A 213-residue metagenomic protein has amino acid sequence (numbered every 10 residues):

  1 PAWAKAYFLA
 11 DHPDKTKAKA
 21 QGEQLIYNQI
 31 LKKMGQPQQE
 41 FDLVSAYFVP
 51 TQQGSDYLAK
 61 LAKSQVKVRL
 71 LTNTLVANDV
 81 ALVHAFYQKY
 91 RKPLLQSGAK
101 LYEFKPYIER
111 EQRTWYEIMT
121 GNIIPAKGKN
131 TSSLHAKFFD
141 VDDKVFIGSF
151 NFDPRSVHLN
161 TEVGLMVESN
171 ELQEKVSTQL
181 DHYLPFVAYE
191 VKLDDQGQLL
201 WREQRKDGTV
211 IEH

Functional and structural regions predicted by a protein language model:
P1-H213: Charged, low-complexity intrinsically disordered terminal segments
